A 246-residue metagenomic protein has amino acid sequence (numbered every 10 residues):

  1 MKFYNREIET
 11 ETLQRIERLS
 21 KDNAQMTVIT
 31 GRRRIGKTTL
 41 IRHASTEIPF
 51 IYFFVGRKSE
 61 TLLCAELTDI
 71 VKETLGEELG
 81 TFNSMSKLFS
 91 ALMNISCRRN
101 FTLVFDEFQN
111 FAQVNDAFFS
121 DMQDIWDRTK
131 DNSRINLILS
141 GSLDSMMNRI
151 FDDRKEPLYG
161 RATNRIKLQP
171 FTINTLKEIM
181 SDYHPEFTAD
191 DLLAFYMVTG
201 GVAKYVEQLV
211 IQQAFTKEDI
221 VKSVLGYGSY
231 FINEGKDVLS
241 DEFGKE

Functional and structural regions predicted by a protein language model:
M1-E246: Phosphate-binding site recognition
